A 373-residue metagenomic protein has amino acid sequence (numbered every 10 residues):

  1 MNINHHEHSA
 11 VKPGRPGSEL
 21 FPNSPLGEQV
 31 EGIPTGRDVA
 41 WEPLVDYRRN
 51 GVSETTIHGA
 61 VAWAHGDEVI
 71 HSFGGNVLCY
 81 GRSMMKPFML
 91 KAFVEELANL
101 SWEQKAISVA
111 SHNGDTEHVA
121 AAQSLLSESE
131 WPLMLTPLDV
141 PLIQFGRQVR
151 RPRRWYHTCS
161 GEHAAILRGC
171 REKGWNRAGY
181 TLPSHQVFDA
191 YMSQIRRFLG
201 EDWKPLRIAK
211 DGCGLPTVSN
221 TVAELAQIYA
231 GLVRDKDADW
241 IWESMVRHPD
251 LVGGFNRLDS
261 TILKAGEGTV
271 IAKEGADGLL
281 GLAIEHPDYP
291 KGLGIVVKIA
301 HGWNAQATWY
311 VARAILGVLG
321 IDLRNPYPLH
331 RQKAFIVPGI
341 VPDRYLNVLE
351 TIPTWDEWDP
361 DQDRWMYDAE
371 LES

Functional and structural regions predicted by a protein language model:
N2, G14-W41, E103-C213, N220 (+1 more regions): Active-site-adjacent helix/loop patches that line small-molecule binding or acyl-intermediate pockets
N2-H5, G14-L78: Beta-lactamase-like hydrolase cores
N50-S53, Y156, T269-K273: Short Gly/Pro-enriched turn/cap motifs at secondary-structure boundaries
T56-V61, M192, D277-L280: Short glycine-rich loop/turn motifs
A64-E68, E96, T221, I284-P290: Short acidic-glycine loop/turn motifs at beta-strand connectors
G81-A98, E117: Active-site SXXK
W203-D250, G281: Penicillin-binding protein/beta-lactamase superfamily catalytic region
L232-S373: Structured C-terminal helix/loop/strand segments within mature extracytoplasmic catalytic/sensor domains
